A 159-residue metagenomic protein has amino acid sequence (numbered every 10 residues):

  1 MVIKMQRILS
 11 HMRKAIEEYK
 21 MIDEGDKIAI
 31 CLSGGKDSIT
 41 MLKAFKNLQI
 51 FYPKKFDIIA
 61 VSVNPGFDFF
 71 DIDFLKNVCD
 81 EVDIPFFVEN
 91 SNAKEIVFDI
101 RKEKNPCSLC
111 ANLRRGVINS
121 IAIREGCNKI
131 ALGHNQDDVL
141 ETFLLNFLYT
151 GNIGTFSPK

Functional and structural regions predicted by a protein language model:
V2-P158: ATP-dependent adenylation/nucleotidyltransferase module used to activate substrates
